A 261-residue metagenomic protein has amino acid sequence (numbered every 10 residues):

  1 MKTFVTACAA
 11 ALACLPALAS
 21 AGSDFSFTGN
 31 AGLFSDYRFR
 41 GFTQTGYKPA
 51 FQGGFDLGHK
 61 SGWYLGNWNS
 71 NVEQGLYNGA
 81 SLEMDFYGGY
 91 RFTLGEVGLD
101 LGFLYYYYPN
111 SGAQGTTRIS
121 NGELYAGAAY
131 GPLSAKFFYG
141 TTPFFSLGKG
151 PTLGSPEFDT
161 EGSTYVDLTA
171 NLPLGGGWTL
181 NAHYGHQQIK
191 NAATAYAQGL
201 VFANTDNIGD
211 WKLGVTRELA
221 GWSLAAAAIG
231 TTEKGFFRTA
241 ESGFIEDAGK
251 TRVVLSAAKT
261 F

Functional and structural regions predicted by a protein language model:
M1-S26: Cleavable N-terminal export/targeting peptides
A21-E73: Short glycine/proline- and aromatic-enriched beta-strand/turn motifs that initiate or cap beta-hairpins
F25, Y47-F51, A80-M84, V97 (+6 more regions): Residues that define the transmembrane beta-barrel architecture of outer-membrane proteins
F27, S61-L65, G95-L101, P132-F137 (+3 more regions): Repeated loop/turn-to-beta-strand initiation elements of outer-membrane beta-barrel proteins
L33-F39, N69-E73, F92, Y105-P109 (+6 more regions): Transmembrane beta-strands of outer-membrane beta-barrel pores
T43-Y47, L76-L82, Q114-S120, G150-S163 (+2 more regions): Replace "Gram-negative outer membrane beta-barrel proteins" with "bacterial and organellar outer membrane beta-barrel
I119-L200, T231: Detector for outer-membrane/organellar transmembrane beta-barrel domains, recognizing the amphipathic beta-strand
L213, R217-W222, I245-F261: Outer-membrane beta-barrel "beta-signal"
